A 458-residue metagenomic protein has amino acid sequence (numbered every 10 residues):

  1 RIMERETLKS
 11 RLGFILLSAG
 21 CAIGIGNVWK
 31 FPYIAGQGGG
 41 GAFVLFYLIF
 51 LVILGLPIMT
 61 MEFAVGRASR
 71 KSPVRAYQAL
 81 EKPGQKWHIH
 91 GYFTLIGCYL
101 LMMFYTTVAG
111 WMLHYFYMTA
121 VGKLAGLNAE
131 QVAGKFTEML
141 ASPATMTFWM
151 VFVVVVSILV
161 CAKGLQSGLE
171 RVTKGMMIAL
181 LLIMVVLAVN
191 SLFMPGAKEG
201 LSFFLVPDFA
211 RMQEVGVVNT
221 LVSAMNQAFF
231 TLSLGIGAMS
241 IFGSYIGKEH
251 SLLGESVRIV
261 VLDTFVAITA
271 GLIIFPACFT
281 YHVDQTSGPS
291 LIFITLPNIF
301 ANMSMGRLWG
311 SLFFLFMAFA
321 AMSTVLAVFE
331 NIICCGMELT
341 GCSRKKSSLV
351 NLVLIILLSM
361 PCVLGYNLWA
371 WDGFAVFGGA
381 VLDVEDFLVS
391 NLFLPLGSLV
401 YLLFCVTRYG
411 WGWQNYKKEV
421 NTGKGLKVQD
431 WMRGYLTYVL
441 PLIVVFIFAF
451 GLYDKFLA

Functional and structural regions predicted by a protein language model:
R1-W29, I58-F63, R67-L80, G84-I89 (+2 more regions): Membrane-interface "cap" regions at the ends of multi-pass membrane proteins
I2-E6, I34-G38, A68-F93, T106-Q166 (+5 more regions): Inter-helical loop and helix-membrane interface segments of multi-pass membrane transporters/permeases
E4-L8, E170, K174-M322, L326 (+2 more regions): Membrane-embedded translocation segments of transport machinery
R5, R75, A109-A141, Y245-E249 (+6 more regions): Helix-loop-helix connectors at the membrane interface of multi-pass transporters/channels
T7, G13-I15, C21, T147-F148 (+5 more regions): Loop-to-transmembrane helix boundary motifs in multi-pass membrane proteins
T7-S18, F43-F46, Q85-Y99, T147-V153 (+6 more regions): Select transmembrane alpha-helical segments in multipass membrane proteins
G13-F50, G237-G243, L253-V257, V261-L262: Transmembrane helix-boundary motif of multi-pass solute transporters/channels
H90-L95, T340-L352, V384-V444: C-terminal membrane-solvent junction of multi-pass transporters and transport-like membrane proteins
